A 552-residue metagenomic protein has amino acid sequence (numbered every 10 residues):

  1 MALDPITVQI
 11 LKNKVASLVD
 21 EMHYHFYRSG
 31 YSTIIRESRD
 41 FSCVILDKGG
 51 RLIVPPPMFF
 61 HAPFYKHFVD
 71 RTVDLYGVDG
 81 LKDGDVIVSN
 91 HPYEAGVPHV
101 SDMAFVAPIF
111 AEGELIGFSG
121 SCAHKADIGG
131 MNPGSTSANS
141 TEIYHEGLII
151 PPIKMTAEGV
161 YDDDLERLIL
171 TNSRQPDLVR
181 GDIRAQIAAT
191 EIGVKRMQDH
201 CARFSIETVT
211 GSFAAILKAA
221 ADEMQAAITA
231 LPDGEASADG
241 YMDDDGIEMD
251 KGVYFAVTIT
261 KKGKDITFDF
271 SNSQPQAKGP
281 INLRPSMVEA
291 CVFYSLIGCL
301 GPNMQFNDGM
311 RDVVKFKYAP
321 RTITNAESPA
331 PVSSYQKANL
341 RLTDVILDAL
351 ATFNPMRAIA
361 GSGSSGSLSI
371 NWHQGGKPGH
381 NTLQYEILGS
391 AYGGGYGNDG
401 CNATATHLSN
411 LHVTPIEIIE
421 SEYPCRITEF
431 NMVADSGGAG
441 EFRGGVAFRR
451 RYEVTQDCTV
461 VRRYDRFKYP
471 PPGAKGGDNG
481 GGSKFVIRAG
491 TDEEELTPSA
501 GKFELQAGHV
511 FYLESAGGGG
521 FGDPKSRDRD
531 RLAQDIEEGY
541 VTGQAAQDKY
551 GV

Functional and structural regions predicted by a protein language model:
M1-D83, V88-A111, L115-V552: Glycine/proline-enriched, intrinsically flexible loops and inter-domain linkers
